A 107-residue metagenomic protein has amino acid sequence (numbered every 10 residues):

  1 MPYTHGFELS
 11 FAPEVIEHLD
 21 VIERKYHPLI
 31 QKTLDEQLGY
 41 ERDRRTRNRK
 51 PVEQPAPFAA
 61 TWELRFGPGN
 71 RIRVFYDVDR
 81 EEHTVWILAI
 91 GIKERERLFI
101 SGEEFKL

Functional and structural regions predicted by a protein language model:
M1-G6, E17, P28, F66-L107: Enriched for short, Lys/Arg-rich terminal
M1-Q37: Arg/Lys-rich, positively charged N-terminal/basic patches that mediate binding to nucleic acids
E14, P57, I92: Residues that form or immediately flank small-molecule/cofactor binding pockets and catalytic motifs
H27, G39-D43, R95: Generic structural signal for secondary-structure transition and capping sites
L29-Q31, Y40, F58-A59, T84: Alpha-helix boundary/interfacial micro-motifs
Q31-K32, E36, R47-P51, W86 (+1 more regions): Flexible domain-boundary/linker segments
E36-F66: A short, surface-exposed loop/turn module that caps and links secondary-structure elements
